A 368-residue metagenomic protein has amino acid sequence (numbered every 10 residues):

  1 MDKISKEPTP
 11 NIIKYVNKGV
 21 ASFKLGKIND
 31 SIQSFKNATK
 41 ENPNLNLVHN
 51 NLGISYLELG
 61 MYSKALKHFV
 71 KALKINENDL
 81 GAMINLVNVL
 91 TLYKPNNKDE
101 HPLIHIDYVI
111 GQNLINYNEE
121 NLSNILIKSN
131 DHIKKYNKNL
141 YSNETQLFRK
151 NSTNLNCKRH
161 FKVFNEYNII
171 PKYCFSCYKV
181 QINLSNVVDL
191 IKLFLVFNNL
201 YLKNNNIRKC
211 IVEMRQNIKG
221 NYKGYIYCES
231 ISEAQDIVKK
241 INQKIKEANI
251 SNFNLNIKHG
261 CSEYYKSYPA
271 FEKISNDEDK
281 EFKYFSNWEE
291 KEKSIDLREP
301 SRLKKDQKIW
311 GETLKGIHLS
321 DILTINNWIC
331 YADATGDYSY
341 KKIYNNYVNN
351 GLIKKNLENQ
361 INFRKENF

Functional and structural regions predicted by a protein language model:
N11-I13, I28, N46-L47, L80-G81: Helix-start (N-cap) detector for alpha-helical repeat units in TPR-like alpha-solenoids, especially tetratricopeptide
N17, N51, N85-L86: Canonical tetratricopeptide repeat
K24, E58, T91-L92: Register position in tetratricopeptide repeats
I84-F368: Structured alpha/beta or helical-core interaction and ligand-binding surfaces enriched in interleaved
